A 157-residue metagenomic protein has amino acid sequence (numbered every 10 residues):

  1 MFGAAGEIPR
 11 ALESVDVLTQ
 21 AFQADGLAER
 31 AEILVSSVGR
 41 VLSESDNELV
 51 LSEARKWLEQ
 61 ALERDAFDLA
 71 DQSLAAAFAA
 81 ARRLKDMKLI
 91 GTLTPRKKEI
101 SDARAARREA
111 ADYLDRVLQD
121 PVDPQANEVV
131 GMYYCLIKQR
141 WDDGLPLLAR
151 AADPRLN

Functional and structural regions predicted by a protein language model:
M1-N157: Low-complexity, Gly/Pro
